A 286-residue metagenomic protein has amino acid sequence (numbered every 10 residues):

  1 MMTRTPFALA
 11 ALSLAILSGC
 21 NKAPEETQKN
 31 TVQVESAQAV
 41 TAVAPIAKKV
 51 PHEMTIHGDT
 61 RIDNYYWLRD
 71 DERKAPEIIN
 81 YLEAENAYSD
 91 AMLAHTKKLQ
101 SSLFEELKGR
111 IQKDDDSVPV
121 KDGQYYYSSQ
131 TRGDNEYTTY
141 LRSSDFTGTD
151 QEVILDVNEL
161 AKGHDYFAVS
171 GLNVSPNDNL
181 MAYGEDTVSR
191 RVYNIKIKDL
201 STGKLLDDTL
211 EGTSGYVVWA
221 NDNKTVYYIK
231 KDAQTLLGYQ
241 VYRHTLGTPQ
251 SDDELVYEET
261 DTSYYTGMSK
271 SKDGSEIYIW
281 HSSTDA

Functional and structural regions predicted by a protein language model:
M1-A8: Bacterial N-terminal signal peptides that target proteins for export
A8-L9, G19-A286: Beta-propeller folds
